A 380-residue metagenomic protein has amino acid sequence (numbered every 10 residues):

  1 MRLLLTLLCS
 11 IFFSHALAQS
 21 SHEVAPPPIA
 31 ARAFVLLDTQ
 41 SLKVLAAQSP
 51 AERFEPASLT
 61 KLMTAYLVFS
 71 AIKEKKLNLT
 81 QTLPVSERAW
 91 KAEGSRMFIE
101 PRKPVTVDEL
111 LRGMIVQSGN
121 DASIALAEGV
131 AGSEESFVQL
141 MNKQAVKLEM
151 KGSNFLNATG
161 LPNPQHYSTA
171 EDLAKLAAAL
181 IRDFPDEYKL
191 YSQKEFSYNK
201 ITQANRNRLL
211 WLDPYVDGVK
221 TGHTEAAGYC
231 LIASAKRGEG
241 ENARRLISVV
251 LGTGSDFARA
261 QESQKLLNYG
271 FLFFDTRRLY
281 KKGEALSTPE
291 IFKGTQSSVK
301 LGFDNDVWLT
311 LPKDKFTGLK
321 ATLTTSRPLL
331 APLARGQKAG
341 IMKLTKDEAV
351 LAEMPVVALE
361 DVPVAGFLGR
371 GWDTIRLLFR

Functional and structural regions predicted by a protein language model:
L4-H15: Bacterial N-terminal signal peptides
F13, E55, V250-T253: A general, composition-driven signal for non-globular sequence regions
H15-L17, K320: Residue-level detector of intrinsically disordered, flexible termini and proteolytic processing junctions
A18-A174, A178-F184, E195-N199: Active-site-adjacent loops and short helices of periplasmic peptidoglycan-processing enzymes
K151-N154, P162-Y167, E171-R380: Domain-terminus/edge residues, biased toward the C-terminal soluble/receptor-binding domains of extracytoplasmic
